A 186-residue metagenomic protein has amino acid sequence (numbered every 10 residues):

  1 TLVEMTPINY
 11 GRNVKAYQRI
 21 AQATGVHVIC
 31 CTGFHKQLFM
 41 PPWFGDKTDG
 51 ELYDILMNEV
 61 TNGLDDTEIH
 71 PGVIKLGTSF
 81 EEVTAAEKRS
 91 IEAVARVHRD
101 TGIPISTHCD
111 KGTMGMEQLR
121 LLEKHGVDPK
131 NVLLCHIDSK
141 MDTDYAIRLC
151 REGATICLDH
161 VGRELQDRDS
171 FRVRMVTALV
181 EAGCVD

Functional and structural regions predicted by a protein language model:
T1-V3: Catalytic domains of carbohydrate-active enzymes, especially glycoside hydrolases
T6-N13, V83, H136-T143, E164-S170: Acidic-and-aromatic substrate-binding clefts and catalytic sites of carbohydrate-active enzymes
Y17, W43, T84-R89, G112-G126 (+3 more regions): Distinct, well-ordered alpha-helical segments
R19-A23, H27-P104, T155, V161-Q166: Active-site gating/metal-coordination segments in enzymes
T24, K124-K130, A182-C184: Short helix-capping segments at alpha-helix termini
F34, S79-F80, K111-G112, S139-K140: Short glycine-enriched loops at secondary-structure junctions
P104-D110, N131-S139: Catalytic beta/alpha-barrel core
K140-D186: Active-site-adjacent C-terminal substructures of enzyme catalytic domains
